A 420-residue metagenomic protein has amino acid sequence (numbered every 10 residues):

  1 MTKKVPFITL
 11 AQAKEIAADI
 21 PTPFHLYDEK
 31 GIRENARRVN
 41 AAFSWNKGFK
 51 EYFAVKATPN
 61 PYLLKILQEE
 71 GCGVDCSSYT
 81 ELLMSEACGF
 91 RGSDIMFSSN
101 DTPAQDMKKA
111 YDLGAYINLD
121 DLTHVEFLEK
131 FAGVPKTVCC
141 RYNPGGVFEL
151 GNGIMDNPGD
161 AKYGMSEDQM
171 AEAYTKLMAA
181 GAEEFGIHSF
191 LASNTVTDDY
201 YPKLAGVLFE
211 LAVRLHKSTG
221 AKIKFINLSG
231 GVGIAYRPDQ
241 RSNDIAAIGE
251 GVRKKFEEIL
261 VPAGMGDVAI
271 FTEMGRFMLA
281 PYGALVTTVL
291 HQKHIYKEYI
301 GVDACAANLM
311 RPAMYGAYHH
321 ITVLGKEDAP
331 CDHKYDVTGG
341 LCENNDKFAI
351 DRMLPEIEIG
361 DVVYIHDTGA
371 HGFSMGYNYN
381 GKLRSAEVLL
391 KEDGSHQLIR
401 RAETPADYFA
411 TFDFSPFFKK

Functional and structural regions predicted by a protein language model:
M1-I117, L122-K136, L177-A179, E183 (+3 more regions): A charged N-terminal "starter" segment
I32, K56, S78, A110 (+6 more regions): Conserved, mostly hydrophobic/aromatic
P59-Y62, P103, E126, V147-F148 (+6 more regions): Flexible loop/turn segments at secondary-structure boundaries
L64, E86-A87, M107-Y111, L128-F131 (+6 more regions): Short acidic, glycine/serine/threonine-rich loops at helix termini
G73-D75, M96, N118, C139-R141 (+8 more regions): Structured core elements
G133-V147: Glycine-rich, aromatic-flanked loop segments that form ligand/cofactor-binding clefts across common enzyme folds
P144-L290: Active-site loop/helix belt of alpha/beta enzymes
L260, M265-K420: Charged (often Lys/Glu-rich) extended helix/loop segments that serve as interaction or gating elements
